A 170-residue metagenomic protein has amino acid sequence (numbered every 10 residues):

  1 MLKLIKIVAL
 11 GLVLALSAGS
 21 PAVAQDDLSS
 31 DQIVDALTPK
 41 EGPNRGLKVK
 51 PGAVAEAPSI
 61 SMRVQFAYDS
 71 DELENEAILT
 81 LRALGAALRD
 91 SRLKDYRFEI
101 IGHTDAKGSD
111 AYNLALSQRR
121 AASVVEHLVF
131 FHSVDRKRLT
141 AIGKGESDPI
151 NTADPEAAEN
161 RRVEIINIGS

Functional and structural regions predicted by a protein language model:
M1-P58: N-terminal targeting leaders that direct proteins to extracytoplasmic destinations
S29, I33, A77-T80, L84 (+2 more regions): Stable alpha-helical elements in mature extracytoplasmic
G42-P51, A87, T104-N113: Short N-terminal helix-initiation segments at or just after the protein's N-terminus
E56, D90, D154-P155: Short secondary-structure boundary/capping segments
A57-D69: Acidic/histidine-rich, surface-exposed loop or edge segments in extracytoplasmic proteins
S59-S61, D95-F98, N160-R162: Structural motif
F66-I101, V129-F130, G169-S170: Periplasmic peptidoglycan-binding/anchoring modules of Gram-negative envelope and division proteins
H103-S170: Periplasmic OmpA-like peptidoglycan-binding domain that tethers envelope proteins to the cell wall
